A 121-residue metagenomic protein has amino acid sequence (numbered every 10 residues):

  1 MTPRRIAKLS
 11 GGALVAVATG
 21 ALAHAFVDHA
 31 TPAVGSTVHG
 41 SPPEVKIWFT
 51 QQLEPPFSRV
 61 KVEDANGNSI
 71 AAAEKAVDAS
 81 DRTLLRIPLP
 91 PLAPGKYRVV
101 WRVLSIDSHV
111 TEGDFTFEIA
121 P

Functional and structural regions predicted by a protein language model:
M1-G11: Bacterial N-terminal signal peptides that target proteins for export
A18-G20: N-terminal signal peptide c-region/cleavage motif recognized by signal peptidases
A23-S41: N-terminal edge beta-strand
G40, E44-Q51, I106-P121: Extended, polar beta-sheet/loop recognition surfaces of beta-rich domains that mediate binding to diverse ligands
K46, Q51-A73: Short, surface-exposed alpha-helix to beta-strand junction/turn motifs within ectodomains of secreted and cell-envelope
T83-I87: Short strand-edge motifs at loop-to-beta-strand transitions and within beta-strands of extracellular beta-rich domains
P88, A93-V99: A glycine-anchored, Pro-Gly-centered beta-turn/N-cap motif
